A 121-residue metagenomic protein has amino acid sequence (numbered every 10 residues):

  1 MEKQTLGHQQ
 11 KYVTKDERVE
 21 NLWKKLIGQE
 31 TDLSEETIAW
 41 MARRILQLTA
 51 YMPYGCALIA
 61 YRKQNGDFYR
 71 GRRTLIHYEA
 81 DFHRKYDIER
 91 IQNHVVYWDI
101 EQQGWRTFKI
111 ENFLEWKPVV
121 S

Functional and structural regions predicted by a protein language model:
M1-Q4, G71, L75, F113 (+1 more regions): A contiguous, well-structured "functional interface" segment within a domain
E2-D67: Short glycine-rich, low-complexity segments
Y69-R70, T107: A sequence-level detector of short linear motifs
R72-G104: Acidic, aromatic-enriched beta-alpha/helix-loop junctions
A80-D81, Q103-S121: Structured surface patches comprising rigid loops and adjacent beta-strands/short helices at the edges of well-ordered
